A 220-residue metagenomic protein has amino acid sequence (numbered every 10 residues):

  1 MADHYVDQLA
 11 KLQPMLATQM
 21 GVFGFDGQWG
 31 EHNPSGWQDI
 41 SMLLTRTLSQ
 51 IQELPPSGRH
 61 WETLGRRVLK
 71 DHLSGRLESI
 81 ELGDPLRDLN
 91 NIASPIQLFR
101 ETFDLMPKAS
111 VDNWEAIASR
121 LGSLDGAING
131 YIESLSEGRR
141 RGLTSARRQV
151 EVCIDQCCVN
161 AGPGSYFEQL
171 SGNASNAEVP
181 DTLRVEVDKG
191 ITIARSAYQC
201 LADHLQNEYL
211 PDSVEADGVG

Functional and structural regions predicted by a protein language model:
M1-G220: N-terminal maturation segment of proteins
